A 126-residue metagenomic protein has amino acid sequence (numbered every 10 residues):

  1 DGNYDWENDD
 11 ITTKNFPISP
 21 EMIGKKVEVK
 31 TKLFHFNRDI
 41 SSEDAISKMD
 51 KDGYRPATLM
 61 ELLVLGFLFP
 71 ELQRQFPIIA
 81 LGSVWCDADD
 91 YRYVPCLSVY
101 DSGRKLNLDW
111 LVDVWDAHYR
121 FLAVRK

Functional and structural regions predicted by a protein language model:
D1-R55, M60-K126: A binding-site-centric feature that preferentially detects glycan-recognition modules on secreted/surface proteins
